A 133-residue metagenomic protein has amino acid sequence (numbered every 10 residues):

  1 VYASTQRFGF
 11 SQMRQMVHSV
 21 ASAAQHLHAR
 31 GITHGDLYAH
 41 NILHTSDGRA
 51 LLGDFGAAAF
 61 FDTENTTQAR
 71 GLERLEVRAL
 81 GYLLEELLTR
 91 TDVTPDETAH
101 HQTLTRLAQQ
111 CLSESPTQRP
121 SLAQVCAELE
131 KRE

Functional and structural regions predicted by a protein language model:
V1-G9: Conserved structural core of kinase catalytic domains
M16-V17: Activation segment signature within eukaryotic-like protein kinase domains
A24-T45: Catalytic-loop of the protein kinase fold
L51, F55-Q109: C-lobe/activation-segment region of protein kinase-like
R106-S113, E128: Conserved C-lobe helical segment of Hanks-type protein kinase catalytic domains, centered on the alphaI helix
L112-Q124: A conserved short helix/loop substructure at the end of the activation segment of eukaryotic-like protein kinase domains
L122-A123, A127-E133: Regulatory extensions flanking the kinase catalytic core
